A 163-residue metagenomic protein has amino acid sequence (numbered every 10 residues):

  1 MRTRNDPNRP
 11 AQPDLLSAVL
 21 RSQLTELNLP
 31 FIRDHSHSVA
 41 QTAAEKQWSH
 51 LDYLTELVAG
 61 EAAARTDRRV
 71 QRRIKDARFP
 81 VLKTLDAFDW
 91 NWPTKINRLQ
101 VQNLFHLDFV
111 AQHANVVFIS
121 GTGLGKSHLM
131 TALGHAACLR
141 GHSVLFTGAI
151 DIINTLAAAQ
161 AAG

Functional and structural regions predicted by a protein language model:
M1-F31: Charged, compositionally biased N-terminal leader segments and the immediate start of the first structured element
L16, V81, A149-I152: N-terminal alpha-helical segment
S17, E26-L29, R33, R98 (+2 more regions): Amphipathic alpha-helical transducer elements in NTP-driven molecular machines
V19-S22, S38-T42, A87, N115-S120: Short hinge/gating elements
R21, T25-V81: Interdomain "pre-motor" coupling segment immediately N-terminal to P-loop NTPase/helicase cores
L27-P30, V39-T42, L57-G60, A64 (+6 more regions): Conserved, well-folded catalytic cores of nucleic-acid-processing and energy-transducing macromolecular machines
T55-D108, Q112-N115: AAA+ P-loop ATPase motor domain of ring mechanoenzymes
I96-G163: Conserved P-loop
